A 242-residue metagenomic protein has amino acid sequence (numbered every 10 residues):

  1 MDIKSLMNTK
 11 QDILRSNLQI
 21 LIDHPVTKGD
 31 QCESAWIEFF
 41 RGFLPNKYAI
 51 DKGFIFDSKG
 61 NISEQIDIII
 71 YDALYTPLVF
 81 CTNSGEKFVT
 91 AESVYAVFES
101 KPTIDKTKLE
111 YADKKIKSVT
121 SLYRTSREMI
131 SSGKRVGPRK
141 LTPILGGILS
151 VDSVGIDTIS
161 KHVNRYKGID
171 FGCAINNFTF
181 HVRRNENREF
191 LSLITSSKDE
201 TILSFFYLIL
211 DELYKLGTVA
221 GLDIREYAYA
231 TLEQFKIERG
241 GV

Functional and structural regions predicted by a protein language model:
M1-Q65, I70-V242: Intrinsically disordered, low-complexity Ser/Thr/Pro/Gly-rich regulatory segments
